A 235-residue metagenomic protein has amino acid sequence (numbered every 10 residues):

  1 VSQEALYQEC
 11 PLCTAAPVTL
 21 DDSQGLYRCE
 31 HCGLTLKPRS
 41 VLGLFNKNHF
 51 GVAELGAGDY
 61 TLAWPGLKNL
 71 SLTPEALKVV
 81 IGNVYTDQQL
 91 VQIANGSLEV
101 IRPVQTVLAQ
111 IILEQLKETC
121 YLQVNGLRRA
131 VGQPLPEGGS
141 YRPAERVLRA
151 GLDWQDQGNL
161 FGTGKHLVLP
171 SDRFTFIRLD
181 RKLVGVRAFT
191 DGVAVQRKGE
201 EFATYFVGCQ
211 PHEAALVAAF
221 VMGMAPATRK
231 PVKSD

Functional and structural regions predicted by a protein language model:
S2-L6, T61-L160: Anionic N-terminal interaction surfaces
L6-E9, G25-Y27: Cys/His-enriched microdomains
P11-A15, H31: Short, cysteine/histidine-rich loop/knuckle motifs that typically chelate Zn2+
V18-T19, K37: Short functional micro-motifs and their immediate structural scaffolds
Q24-L36: Cysteine-rich micro-motifs
L34-F50: Short metal-binding segments enriched for Cys and/or His
E145-V193, K198-F206: Phosphoinositide-binding peripheral membrane targeting modules
E201-M222: Canonical phosphoinositide-binding patch of PH/PH-like domains
